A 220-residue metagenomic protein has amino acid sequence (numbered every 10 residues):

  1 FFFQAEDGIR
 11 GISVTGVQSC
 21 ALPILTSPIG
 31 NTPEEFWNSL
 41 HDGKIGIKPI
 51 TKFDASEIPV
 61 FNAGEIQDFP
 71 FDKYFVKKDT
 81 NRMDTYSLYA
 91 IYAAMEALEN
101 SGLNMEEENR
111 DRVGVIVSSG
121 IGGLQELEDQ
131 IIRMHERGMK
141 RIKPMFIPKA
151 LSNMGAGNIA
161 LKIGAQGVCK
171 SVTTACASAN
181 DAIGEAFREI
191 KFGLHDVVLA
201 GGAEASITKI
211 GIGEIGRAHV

Functional and structural regions predicted by a protein language model:
F1-F3, F36, F53, F69 (+5 more regions): Aromatic side chains
F1-L22, A218-H219: Single conserved hydrophobic/aromatic residue that forms the stacking wall/gate of nucleotide- or nucleobase-binding
R10-G11, L25, M83, V172: Generic anion/oxyanion-binding catalytic loop in active/binding sites
V17-D79: ACP-dependent fatty acid/polyketide chain-elongation machinery
P28-E35, H41-I50, T80, E99-D111 (+1 more regions): Acyl-thioester C-C bond-transforming condensing/cleaving domain
K52-L103, S152-Q166: A glycine- and small-residue-enriched flexible loop/hinge segment at structural boundaries
S118-G120: Short loop/turn motifs enriched for small/polar and acidic residues
